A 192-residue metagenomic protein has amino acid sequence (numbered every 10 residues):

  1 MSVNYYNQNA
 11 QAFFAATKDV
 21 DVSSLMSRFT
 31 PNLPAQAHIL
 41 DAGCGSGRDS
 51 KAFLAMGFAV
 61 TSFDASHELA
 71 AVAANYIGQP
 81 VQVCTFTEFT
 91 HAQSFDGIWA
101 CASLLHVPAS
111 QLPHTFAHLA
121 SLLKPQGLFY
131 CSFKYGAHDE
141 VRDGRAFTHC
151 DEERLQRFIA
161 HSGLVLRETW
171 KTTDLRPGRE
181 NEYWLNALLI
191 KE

Functional and structural regions predicted by a protein language model:
M1-P34: Conserved class I S-adenosyl-L-methionine
Q36-G45: Conserved class I S-adenosyl-L-methionine
S46-E88: Class I SAM-dependent methyltransferase SAM/SAH-binding core
T87-I98: A short acidic, Gly/Pro-enriched loop at the edge of an enzyme's catalytic core that lines a small-molecule cofactor
P113-P125: A short glycine-rich, Lys/Arg-flanked "PGG" loop and its adjoining helix->strand segment in the class I
Q126-F133: Conserved beta-strand signature within the Rossmann-like core of class I S-adenosyl-L-methionine
D139-R154: Acceptor-substrate binding/catalytic loop of class I
L164-L175: Conserved S-adenosyl-L-methionine
